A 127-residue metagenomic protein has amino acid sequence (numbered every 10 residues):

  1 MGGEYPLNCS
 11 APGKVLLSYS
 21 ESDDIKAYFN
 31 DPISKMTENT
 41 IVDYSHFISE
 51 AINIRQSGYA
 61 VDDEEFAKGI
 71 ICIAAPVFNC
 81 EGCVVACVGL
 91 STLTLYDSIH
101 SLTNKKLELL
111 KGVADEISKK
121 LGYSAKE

Functional and structural regions predicted by a protein language model:
M1-F66: Short, solvent-exposed recognition segments
D31, T40, Y44, G69 (+3 more regions): Residue-level detector of alpha-helical recognition elements and their boundaries
I71-A75: Short hydrophobic beta-strand micro-motif common in sensory/regulatory domains
V77-C80: Sensor-regulatory modules in signal-transduction proteins
A86-E127: Juxtadomain coupling helices with adjacent low-complexity linkers
